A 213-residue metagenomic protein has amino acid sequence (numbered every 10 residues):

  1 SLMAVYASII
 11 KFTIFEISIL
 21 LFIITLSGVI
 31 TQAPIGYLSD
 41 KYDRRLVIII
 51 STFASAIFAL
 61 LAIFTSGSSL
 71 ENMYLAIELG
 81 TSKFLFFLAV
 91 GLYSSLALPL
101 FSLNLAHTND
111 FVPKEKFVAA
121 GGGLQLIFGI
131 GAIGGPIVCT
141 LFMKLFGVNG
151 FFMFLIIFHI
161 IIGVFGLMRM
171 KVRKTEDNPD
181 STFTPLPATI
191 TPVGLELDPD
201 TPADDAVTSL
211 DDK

Functional and structural regions predicted by a protein language model:
L2-E16: Short amphipathic helix-loop junctions that connect adjacent transmembrane helices in Major Facilitator Superfamily/SLC
I14-F15, V112-L124: Loop-to-transmembrane helix entry/capping segments in MFS-fold secondary transporters and related SLC/MFSD carriers
T31-D43, M143-K144: Helix-to-loop junctions at the C-terminal end of transmembrane segments in multipass secondary transporters
L46-L61, I156: Structural signature of the two symmetry-related core transmembrane helices
A54-L79: C-terminal ends and interior cores of transmembrane alpha-helices in multi-pass membrane transporters/permeases
L98-V112: Intracellular juxtamembrane helix-capping segments at the cytosolic ends of symmetry-related transmembrane helices
L141-H159: A membrane-interface helix-boundary motif in multi-pass transporters
R169-K213: Intrinsic disorder in cytosolic terminal tails and internal cytosolic loops of multi-pass membrane transporters
